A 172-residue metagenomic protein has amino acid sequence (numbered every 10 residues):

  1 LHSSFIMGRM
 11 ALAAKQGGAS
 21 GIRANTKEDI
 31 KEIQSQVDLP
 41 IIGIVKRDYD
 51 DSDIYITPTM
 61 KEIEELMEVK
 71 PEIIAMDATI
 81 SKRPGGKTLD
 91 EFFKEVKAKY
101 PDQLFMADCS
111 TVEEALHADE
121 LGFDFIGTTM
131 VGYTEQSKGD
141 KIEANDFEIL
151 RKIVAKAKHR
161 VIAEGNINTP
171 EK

Functional and structural regions predicted by a protein language model:
L1-E68, K99-F105, E113-L121: Conserved N-terminal beta1-alpha1 strand-loop-helix module at the mouth
S3-G8, Y55-K61, K87-F93, K141-L150: Charged helix-capping and loop-helix junction motifs
I22, I41-I44, I74-M76, F105-A107 (+2 more regions): Hydrophobic faces of well-ordered beta-strands that scaffold small-molecule active sites in alpha/beta enzyme cores
N25-K27, K46-D48, T79-S81, S110-E114 (+2 more regions): Active-site beta-loop-alpha junctions enriched in small/polar residues
M60-M76, R83, V112-E114, E120-L121 (+1 more regions): Electropositive, surface-exposed helix/loop patches at the edges of structured domains that serve as adaptable
L66-S110: Hydrophobic, well-structured mid-protein blocks that either form specific transmembrane helices
K70-G85, H117-R151: Glycine/Thr-rich beta-alpha phosphate-binding loop at enzyme active sites
F125, E143-K172: Catalytic alpha/beta core domains of metabolic enzymes, predominantly
